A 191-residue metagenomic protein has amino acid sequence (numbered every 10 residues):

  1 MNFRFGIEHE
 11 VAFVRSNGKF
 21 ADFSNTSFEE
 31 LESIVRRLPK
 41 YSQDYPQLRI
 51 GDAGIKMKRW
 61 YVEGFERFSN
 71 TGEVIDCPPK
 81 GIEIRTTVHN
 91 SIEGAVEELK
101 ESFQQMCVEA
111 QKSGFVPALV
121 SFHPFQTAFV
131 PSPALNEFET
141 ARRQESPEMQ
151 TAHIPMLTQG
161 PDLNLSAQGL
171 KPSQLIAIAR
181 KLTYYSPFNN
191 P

Functional and structural regions predicted by a protein language model:
M1-M149, L157-Q159, A177: Terminal catalytic/cofactor-binding subdomain
Q144-F188: Internal, well-ordered domain-core segments that constitute the primary functional module of diverse proteins
